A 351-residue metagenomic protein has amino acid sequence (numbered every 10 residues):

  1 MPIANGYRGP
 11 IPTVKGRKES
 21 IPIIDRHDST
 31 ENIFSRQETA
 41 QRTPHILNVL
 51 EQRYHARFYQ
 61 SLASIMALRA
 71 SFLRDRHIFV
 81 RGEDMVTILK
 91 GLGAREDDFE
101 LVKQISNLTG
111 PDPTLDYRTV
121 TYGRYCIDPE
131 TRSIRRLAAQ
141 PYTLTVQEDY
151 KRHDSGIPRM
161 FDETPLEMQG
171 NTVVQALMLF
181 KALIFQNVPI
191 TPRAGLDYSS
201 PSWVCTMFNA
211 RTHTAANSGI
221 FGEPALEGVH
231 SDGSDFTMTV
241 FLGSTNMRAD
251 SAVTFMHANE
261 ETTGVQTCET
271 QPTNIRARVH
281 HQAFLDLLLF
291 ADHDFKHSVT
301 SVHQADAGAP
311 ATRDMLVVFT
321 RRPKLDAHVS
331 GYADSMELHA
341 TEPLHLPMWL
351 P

Functional and structural regions predicted by a protein language model:
P2-P158: N-terminal auxiliary "cap/dimerization" subdomain that precedes the catalytic jelly-roll/cupin core of mononuclear
R69-A70, G195-S199, E227-S231, R278-Q282 (+1 more regions): A general structural signal for short secondary-structure junctions and capping/turn motifs
D84, C126-T131, P141, N209-T214 (+5 more regions): Short, flexible loop/turn elements at secondary-structure junctions
R135-T206: Signature of the catalytic double-stranded beta-helix
W203, S234-F236, T312-D314: Residues at beta-strand starts and edge strands
T206-M207, H213-V279: Catalytic core of non-heme Fe(II) oxygenases with the double-stranded beta-helix
A252-P351: Catalytic core of Fe(II)/2-oxoglutarate
